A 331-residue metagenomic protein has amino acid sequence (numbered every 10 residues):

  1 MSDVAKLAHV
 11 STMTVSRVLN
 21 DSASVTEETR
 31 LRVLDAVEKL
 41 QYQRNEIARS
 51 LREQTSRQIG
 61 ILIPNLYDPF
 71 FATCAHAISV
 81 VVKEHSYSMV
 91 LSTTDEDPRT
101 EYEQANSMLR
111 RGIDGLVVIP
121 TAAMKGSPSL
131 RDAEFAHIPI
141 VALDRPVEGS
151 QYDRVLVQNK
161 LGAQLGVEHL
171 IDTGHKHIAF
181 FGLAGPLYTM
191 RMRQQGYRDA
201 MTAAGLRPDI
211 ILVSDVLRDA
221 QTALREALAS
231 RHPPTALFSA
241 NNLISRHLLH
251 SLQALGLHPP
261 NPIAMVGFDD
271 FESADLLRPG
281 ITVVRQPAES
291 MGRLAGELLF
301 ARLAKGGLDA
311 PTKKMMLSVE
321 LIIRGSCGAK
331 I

Functional and structural regions predicted by a protein language model:
M1-R57, I331: N-terminal helix-turn-helix DNA-binding module of bacterial transcription factors
N20, I63, P120-T121, N242: Short glycine-/small-residue-rich Rossmann-like dinucleotide-binding loops
E38-H76, E84-Y87, D95-D97, S107-R110: N-terminal helix-turn-helix/winged-helix DNA-binding helices and compositionally similar short basic alpha-helical
K39, V80-H85, N106-G112, S127 (+1 more regions): Bacterial carbohydrate/catabolite-sensing allosteric modules
N65-D68, D95-E96, T121-M124, L183-Y188: Short histidine/acidic/glycine/proline-rich micro-motifs that form metal- and phosphate-coordinating active-site loops
F70-T73, T100, G196, H247-L248: Phosphate- and divalent-cation-binding pockets in alpha/beta enzyme and binding domains that engage nucleotide-derived
V80-G126, L130: Central regulatory/effector-binding core of bacterial HTH transcription factors
